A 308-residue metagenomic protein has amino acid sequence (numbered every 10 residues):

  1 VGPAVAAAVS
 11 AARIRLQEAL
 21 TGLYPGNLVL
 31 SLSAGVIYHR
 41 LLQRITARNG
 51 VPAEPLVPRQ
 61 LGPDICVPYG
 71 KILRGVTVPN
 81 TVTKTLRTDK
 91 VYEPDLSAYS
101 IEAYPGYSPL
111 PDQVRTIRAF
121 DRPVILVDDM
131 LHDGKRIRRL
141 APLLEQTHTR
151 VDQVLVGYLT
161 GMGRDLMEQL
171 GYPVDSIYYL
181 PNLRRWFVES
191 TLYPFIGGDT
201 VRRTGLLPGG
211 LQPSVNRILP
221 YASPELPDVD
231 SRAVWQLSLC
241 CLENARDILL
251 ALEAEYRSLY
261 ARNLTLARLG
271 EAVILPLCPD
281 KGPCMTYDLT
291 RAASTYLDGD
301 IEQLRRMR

Functional and structural regions predicted by a protein language model:
V1-R308: PRPP-associated nucleotide enzymes
